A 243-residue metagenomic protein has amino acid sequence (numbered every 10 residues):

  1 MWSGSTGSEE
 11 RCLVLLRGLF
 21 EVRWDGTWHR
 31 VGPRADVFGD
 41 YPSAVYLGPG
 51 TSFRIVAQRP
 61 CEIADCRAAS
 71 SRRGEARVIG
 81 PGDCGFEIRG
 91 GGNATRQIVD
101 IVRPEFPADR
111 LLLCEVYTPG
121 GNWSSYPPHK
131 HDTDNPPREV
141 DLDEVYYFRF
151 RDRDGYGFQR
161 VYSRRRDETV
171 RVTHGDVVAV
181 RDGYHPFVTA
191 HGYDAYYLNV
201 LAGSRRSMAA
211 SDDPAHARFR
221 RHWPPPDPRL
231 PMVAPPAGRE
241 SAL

Functional and structural regions predicted by a protein language model:
M1-G4, E9-R11, G32-R34, S52: Short secondary-structure capping/turn segments at boundaries of alpha-helices and beta-strands
M1-S3, A94-E144: A short glycine-rich, His/Asp/Glu-containing loop-to-beta-strand
G7-V31, L47, G120-G121, D132-V177 (+2 more regions): Glycine- and acidic-residue-biased ligand/ion/polar-headgroup-sensing regions
F20-V22, W28-G85: Acidic, low-complexity central loop/insert segments
F38-Q58, A68, R171-G192, L201: Conserved metal-binding segment of the jelly-roll/cupin
P49, A57-R59, D65-S70, D100-R103 (+4 more regions): Short, structured patches in soluble enzyme cores that scaffold and shape functional sites
R54-C61, F106-A108, R153-G155: Secondary-structure boundary elements
P60-I101, R160-Y162, L198-L243: Double-stranded beta-helix
